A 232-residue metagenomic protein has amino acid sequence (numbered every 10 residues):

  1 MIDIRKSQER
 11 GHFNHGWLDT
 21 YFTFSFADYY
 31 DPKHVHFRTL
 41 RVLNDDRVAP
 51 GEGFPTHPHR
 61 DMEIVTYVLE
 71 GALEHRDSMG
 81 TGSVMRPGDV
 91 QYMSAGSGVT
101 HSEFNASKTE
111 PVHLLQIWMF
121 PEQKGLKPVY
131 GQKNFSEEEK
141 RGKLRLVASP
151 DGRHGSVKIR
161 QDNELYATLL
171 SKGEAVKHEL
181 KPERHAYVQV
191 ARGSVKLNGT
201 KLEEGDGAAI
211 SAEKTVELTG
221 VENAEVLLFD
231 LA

Functional and structural regions predicted by a protein language model:
M1-A232: Jelly-roll (double-stranded beta-helix
